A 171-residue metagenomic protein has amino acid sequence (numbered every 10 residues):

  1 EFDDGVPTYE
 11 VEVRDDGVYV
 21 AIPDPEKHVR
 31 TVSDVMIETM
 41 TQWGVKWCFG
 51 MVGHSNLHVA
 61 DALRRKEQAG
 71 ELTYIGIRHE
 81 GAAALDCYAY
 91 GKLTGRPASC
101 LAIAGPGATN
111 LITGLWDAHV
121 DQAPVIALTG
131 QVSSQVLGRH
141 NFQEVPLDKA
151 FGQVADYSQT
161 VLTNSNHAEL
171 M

Functional and structural regions predicted by a protein language model:
E1-K27: Rieske [2Fe-2S] iron-sulfur-binding domain
H28-M171: N-terminal alpha/beta PP-like core and its mobile active-site loop of ThDP/TPP-dependent enzymes
